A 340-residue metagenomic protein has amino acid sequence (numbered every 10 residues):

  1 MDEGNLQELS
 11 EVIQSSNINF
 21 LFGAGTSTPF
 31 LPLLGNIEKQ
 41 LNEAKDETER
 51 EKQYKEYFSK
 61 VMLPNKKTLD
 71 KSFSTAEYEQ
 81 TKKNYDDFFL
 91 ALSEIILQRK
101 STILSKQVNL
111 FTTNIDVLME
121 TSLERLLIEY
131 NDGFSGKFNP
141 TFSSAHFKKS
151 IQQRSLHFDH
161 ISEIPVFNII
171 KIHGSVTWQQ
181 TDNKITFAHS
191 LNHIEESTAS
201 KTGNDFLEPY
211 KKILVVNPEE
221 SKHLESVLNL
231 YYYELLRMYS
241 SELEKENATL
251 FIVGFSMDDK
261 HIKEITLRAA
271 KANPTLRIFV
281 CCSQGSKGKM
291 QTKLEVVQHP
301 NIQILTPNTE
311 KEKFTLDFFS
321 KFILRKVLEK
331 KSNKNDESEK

Functional and structural regions predicted by a protein language model:
M1-D132: Gly/serine-rich nucleotide phosphate-binding loop at the start of the catalytic core of nucleotide/ADP-ribose-handling
M1-F20, T26-T28, K222-V227, Y233 (+1 more regions): SIR2/sirtuin-family catalytic core signature
E8, S74-A76, S150-S162, T198-G203 (+3 more regions): Intrinsically disordered, low-complexity boundary segments flanking structured domains
I18, P29, I103-V216: Extended, H/D-rich, highly charged conserved domains that either
K45-T68, A188-S241: Short, compositionally biased "basic patch" segments
R50-Q53, T141-Q153, I278-Q291: Short, flexible loop segments at boundaries between secondary-structure elements
Q80-F88, Y231, L235, D258: Soluble or luminal CAZymes and related metallo-dependent hydrolases
E94-L97, Q107-V108, I172-S175, Q180 (+1 more regions): Extended amphipathic secondary-structure runs
